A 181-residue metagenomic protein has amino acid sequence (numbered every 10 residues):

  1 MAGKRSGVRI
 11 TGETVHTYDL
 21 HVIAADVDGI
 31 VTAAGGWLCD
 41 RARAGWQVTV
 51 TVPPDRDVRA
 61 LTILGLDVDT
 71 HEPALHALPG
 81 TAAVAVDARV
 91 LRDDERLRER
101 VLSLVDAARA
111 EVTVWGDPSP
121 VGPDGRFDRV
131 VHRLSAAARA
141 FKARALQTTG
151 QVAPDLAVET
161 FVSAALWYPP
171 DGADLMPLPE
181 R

Functional and structural regions predicted by a protein language model:
M1-I63, V68-D69: Extended, compositionally biased accessory segments flanking or bridging domains
A2-Y18, A25, R59, T81 (+3 more regions): Histidine/cysteine-enriched polar flanking segments
I23-V27, V52-P54, A85-D93, W115-P118: Structural motif
D57, G80-A83, S103-A107: Flexible, compositionally biased loop and terminal segments
T70-P79: Short acidic low-complexity segments
A88-R92, L97, R133-A138: A polyampholytic, Gly/Pro-enriched intrinsically disordered region
R92-W115: A short, gly/pro- and small-residue-rich
R109-R181: Glycine-rich, aromatic-bearing surface loops/beta-hairpins
